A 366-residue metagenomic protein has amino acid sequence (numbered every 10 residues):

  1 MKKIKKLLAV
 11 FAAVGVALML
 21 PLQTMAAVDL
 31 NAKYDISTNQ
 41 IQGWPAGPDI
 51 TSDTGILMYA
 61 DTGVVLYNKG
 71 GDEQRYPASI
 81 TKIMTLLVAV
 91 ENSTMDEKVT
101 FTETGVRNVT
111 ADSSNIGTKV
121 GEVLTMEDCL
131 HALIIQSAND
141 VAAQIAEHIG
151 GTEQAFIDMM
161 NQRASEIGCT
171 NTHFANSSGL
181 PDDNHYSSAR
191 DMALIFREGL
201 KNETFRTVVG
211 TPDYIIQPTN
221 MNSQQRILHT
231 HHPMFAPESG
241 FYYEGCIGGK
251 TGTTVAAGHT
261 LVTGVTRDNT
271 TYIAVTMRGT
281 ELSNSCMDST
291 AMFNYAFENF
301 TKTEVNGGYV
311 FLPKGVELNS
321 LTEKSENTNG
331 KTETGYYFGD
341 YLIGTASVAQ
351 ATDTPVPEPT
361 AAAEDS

Functional and structural regions predicted by a protein language model:
K2-M25: Sec-dependent N-terminal signal peptides of Gram-positive bacterial secreted proteins and lipoproteins
I4-L7, I83, R267: Hydrophobic alpha-helical segments, especially transmembrane helices and their immediate juxtamembrane helical caps
A17-L18, T94, M292, F300: Hydrophobic alpha-helical membrane context
P21-M25, T62, V106, Y272 (+2 more regions): Generic "edge-of-domain/loop-turn" microfeature
M25-R190, L194-E203: Active-site-adjacent loops and short helices of periplasmic peptidoglycan-processing enzymes
C169-T170, P181-Y186, R190-S366: Domain-terminus/edge residues, biased toward the C-terminal soluble/receptor-binding domains of extracytoplasmic
